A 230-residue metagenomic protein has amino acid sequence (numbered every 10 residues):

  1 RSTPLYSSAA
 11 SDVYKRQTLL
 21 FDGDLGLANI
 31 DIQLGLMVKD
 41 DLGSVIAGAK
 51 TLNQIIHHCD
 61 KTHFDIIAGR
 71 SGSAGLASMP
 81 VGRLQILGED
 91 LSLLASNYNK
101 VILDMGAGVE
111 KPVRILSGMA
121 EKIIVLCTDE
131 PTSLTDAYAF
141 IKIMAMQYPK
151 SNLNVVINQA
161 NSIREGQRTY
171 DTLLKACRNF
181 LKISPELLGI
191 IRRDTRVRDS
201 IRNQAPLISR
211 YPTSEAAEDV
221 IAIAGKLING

Functional and structural regions predicted by a protein language model:
R1-A10, Y14: Single conserved hydrophobic/aromatic residue that forms the stacking wall/gate of nucleotide- or nucleobase-binding
L20-S96, I201-P206: P-loop/Walker-type NTP enzyme "switch/lid" segment
L25-L27, S71-A74, G108, E130-T132 (+2 more regions): Conserved nucleotide-binding/hydrolysis micro-motifs of P-loop NTPases
G26, V38-D41, G48, L52 (+11 more regions): Helical mechanochemical/support elements of P-loop NTPase systems and associated helical scaffolds
G35-D40, I143-M144, Y170-L174, L207-I208: Short, hinge-like loop/turn segments at secondary-structure boundaries
S96, K100, M105-G189: Conserved catalytic-core segment of NTP-binding enzymes
F180-I208, V220: Beta-strand-loop-alpha "switch" segments that mediate conformational coupling across diverse proteins
R202-G230: NTP-binding/hydrolysis catalytic cores, primarily Walker-type P-loop NTPases
